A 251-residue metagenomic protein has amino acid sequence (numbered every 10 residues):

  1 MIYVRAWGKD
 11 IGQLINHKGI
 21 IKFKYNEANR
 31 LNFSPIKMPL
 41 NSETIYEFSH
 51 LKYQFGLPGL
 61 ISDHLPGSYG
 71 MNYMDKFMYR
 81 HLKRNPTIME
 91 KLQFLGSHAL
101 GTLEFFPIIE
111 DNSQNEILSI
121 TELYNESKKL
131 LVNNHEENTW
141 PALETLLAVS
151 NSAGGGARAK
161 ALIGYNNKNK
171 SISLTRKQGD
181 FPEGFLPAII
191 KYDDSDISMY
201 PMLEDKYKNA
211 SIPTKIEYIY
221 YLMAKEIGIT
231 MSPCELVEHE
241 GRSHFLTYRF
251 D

Functional and structural regions predicted by a protein language model:
M1-D251: Phosphate/dinucleotide-binding and metal-coordinating scaffold of catalytic cores in nucleotide-dependent enzymes
